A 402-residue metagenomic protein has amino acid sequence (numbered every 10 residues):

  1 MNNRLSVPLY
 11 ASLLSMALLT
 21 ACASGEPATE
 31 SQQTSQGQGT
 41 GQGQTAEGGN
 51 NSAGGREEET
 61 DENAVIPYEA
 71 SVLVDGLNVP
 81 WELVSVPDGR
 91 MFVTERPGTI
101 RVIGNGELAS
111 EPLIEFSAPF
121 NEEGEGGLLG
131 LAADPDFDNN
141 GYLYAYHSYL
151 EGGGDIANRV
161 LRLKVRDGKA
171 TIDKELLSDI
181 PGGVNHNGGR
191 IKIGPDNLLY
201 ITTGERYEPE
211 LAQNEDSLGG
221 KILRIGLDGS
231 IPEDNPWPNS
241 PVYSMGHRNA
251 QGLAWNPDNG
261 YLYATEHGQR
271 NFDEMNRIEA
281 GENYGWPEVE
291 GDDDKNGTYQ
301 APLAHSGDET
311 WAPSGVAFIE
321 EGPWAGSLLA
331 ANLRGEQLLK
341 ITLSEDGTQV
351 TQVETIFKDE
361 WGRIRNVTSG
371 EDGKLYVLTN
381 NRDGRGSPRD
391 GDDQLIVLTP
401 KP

Functional and structural regions predicted by a protein language model:
L19-A21: C-terminal motif of bacterial Sec signal peptides marking the signal peptidase cleavage site
A23-R56: Short, low-complexity, disordered segments immediately C-terminal to signal peptides in bacterial exported proteins
E47-E59, A118-N121, G126-L128, D136-D138 (+5 more regions): Beta-propeller domain segments
V72-G98, A312-S314: Beta-strand-rich domains and repeat architectures in extracellular enzymes and scaffolds, especially beta-propellers
R90, T99, Y142, L198-Y200 (+3 more regions): Generic structural signal for coil-to-beta-strand starts
F92-I114: Beta-propeller domains
G154-I193: Asp-box/WD-like beta-propeller blade repeats and closely related beta-sheet repeat scaffolds
